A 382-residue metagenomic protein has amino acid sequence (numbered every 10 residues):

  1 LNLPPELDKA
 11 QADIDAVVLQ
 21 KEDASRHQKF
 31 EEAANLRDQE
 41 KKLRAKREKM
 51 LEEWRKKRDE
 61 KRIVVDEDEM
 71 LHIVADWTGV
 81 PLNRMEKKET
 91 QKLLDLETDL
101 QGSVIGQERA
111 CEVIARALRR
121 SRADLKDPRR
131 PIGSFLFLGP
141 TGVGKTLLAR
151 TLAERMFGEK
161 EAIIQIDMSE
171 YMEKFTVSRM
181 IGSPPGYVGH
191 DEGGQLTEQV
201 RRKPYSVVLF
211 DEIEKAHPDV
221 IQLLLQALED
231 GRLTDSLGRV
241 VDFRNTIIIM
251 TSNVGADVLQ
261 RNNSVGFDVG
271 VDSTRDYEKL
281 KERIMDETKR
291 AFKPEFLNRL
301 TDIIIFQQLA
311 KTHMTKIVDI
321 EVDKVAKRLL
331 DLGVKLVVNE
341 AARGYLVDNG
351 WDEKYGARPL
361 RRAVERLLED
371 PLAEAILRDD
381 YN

Functional and structural regions predicted by a protein language model:
L1-N382: AAA+ P-loop NTPase nucleotide-binding core of proteostasis motors
